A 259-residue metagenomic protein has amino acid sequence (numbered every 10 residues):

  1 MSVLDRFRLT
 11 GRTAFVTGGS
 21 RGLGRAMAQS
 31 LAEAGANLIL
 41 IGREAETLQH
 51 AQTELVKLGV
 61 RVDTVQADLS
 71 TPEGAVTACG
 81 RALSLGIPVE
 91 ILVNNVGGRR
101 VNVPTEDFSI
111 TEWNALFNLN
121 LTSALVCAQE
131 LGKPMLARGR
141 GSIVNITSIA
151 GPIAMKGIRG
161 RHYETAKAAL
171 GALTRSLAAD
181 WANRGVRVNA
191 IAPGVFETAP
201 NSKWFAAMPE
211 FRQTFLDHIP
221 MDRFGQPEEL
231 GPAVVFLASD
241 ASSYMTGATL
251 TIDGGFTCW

Functional and structural regions predicted by a protein language model:
S2-R6, R99-N102, V235, T246-W259: Short C-terminal tail/terminal secondary-structure segment of NAD(P)H-dependent dehydrogenase/reductase domains
T13, S20-R21: Conserved glycine-rich cofactor-binding loop
A45-E46, Q66-A78, I110, E228-E229: The beta1-alpha1 cofactor-binding region of Rossmann-like NAD(H)/NADP(H)-dependent oxidoreductases
V103-T105, S109-F117, I143, F211 (+1 more regions): Substrate-binding pocket helix/loop in short-chain dehydrogenase/reductase
A128, A166, T174: Active-site helix of classical SDR
K133, A179-N183, S243: Alpha-helical segment proximal to the catalytic Tyr-Lys
S148: Residue(s) in the substrate-gating loop at a strand-loop-helix junction that position the organic substrate next
